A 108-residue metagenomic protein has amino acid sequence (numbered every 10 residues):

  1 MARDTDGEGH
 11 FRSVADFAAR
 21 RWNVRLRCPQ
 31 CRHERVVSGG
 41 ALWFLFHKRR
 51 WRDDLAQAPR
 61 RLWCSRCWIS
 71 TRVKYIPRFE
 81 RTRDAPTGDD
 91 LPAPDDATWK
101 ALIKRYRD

Functional and structural regions predicted by a protein language model:
M1-N23, H47-D53, K74-D108: Short, intrinsically disordered terminal segments enriched in charged and Pro/Gly residues
N23-Q30, V36: N-terminal low-complexity, charged segments
N23-R25, R61-C64: Residues immediately within or flanking Cys/His clusters that coordinate Zn2+ in small zinc-binding modules
C28-C31, C64-C67: Short cysteine-rich clusters marking metal-coordination/redox-active sites
H33-L55: Short recognition patches in nucleic-acid-associated and regulatory proteins
R35, T71-V73: Cys/His-rich microdomains that often coordinate metals
A58: Sequence/structural segment immediately N-terminal to covalent heme-attachment motifs in c-type and related
L62, W68, Y106-D108: Long C-terminal interaction/binding lobes of large macromolecular proteins
